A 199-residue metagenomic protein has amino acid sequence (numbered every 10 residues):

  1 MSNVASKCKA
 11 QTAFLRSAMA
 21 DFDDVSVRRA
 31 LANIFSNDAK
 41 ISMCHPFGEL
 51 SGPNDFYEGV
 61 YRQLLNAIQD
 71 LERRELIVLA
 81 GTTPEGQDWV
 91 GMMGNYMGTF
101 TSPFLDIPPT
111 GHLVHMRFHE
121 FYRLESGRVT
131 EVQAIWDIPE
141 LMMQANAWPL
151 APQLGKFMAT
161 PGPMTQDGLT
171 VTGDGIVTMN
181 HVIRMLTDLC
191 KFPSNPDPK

Functional and structural regions predicted by a protein language model:
M1-K199: C-terminal and inter-domain tail/linker signature
